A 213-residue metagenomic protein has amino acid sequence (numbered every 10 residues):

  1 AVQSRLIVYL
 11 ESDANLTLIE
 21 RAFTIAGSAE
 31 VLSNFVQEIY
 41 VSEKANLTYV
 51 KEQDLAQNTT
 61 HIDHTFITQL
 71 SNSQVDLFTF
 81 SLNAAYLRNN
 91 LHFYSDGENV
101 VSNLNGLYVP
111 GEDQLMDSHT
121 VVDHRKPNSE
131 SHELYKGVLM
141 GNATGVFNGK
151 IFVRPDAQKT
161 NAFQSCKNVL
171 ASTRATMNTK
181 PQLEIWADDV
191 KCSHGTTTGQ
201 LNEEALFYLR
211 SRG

Functional and structural regions predicted by a protein language model:
A1-R212: Conserved beta-strand/loop scaffold segments within soluble protein domains that form the structured core and edges
